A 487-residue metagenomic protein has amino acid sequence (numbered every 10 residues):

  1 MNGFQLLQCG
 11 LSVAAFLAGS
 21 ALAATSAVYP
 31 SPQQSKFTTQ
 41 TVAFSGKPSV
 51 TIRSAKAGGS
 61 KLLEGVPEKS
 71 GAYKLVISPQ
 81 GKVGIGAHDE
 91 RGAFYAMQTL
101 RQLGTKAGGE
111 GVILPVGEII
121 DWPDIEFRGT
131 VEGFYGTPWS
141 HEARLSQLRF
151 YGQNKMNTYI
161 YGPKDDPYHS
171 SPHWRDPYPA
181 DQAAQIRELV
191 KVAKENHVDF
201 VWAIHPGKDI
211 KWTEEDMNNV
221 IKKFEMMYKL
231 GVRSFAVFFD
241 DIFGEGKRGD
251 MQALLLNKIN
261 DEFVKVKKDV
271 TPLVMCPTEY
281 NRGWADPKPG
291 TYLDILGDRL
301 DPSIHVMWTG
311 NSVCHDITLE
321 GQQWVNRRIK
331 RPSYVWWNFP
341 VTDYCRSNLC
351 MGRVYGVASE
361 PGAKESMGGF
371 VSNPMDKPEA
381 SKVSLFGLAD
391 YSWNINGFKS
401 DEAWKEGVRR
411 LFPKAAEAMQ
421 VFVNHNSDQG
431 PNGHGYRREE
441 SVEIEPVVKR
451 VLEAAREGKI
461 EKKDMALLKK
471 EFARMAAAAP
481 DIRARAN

Functional and structural regions predicted by a protein language model:
M1, S78-Q80, K155-M156, E195 (+3 more regions): Short, well-ordered loop/turn elements at secondary-structure boundaries
M1-G10: Bacterial N-terminal signal peptides that target proteins for export
Q8, A23-R91, T99, A107-I120: Acidic, contiguous N-terminal accessory segments
G10-S20: Bacterial N-terminal signal peptides
K69-E225, K229-R233, K265: Feature activates predominantly on carbohydrate-active enzymes
D89, T105-G108, K223, K229-R233 (+1 more regions): Catalytic-core regions of glycoside hydrolase
I160, A236-F238, V371: Conserved beta-strand positions in the central sheet of alpha/beta enzyme cores
S400-N487: C-terminal functional modules
